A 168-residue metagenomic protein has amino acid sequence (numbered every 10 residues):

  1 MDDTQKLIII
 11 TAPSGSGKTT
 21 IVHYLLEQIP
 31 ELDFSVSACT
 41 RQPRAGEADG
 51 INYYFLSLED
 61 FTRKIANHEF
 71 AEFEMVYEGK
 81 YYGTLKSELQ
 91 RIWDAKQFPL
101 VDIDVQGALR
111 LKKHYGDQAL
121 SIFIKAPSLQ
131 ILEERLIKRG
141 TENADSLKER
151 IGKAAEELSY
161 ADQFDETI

Functional and structural regions predicted by a protein language model:
L7-I9: Short hydrophobic/aromatic beta-strand immediately N-terminal to the Walker A/P-loop
T11-P13: P-loop (Walker A) phosphate-binding loop of NTP-binding proteins
S16: ATP-binding Walker
T19: Walker A/P-loop
E27-S35: Post-Walker A helix-loop "phosphate-sensing" segment adjacent to the P-loop in P-loop NTPases
C39-P99, Q106-L109: ATP-dependent small-molecule kinase phosphotransfer cores that center on conserved nucleotide phosphate-binding segments
P99-D104, H114-K138: Conserved phosphate-donor/acceptor-positioning beta-strand/loop module used by diverse small-molecule
A108, T141-I168: Small-molecule kinase domains that catalyze NTP-dependent phosphoryl transfer to phosphate-bearing small molecules
